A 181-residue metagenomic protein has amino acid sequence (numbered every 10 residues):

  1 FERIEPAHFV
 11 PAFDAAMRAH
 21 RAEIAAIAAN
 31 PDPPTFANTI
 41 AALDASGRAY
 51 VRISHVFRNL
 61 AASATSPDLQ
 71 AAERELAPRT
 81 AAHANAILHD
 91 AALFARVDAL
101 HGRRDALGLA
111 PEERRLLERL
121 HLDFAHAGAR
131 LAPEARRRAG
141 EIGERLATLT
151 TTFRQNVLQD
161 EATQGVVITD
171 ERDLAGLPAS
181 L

Functional and structural regions predicted by a protein language model:
F1-L181: Zn2+-dependent metallopeptidase catalytic domains
